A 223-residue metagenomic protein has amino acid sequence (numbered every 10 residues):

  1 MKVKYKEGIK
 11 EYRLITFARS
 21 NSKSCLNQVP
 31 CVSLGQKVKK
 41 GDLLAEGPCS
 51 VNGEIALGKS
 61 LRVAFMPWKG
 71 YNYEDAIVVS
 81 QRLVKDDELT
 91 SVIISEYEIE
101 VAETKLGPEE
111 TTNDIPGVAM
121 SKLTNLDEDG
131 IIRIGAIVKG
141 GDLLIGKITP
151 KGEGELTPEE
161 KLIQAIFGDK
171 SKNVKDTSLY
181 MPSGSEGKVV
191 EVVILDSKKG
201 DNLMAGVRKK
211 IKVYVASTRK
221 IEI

Functional and structural regions predicted by a protein language model:
M1-I223: Intrinsically disordered, low-complexity regulatory segments
